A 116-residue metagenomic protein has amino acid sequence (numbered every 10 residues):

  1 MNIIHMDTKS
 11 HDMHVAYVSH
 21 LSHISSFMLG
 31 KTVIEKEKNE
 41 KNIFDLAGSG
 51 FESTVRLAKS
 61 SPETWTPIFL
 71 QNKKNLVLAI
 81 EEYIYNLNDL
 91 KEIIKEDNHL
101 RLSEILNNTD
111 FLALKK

Functional and structural regions predicted by a protein language model:
M1-R56: Internal alpha-helical scaffold of NAD(P)-dependent oxidoreductase catalytic cores
N39-T109: Interdomain hinge/lid region at the active-site interface of Rossmann-like NAD(P)-dependent oxidoreductases
K115-K116: Amphipathic alpha-helical coiled-coil segments
